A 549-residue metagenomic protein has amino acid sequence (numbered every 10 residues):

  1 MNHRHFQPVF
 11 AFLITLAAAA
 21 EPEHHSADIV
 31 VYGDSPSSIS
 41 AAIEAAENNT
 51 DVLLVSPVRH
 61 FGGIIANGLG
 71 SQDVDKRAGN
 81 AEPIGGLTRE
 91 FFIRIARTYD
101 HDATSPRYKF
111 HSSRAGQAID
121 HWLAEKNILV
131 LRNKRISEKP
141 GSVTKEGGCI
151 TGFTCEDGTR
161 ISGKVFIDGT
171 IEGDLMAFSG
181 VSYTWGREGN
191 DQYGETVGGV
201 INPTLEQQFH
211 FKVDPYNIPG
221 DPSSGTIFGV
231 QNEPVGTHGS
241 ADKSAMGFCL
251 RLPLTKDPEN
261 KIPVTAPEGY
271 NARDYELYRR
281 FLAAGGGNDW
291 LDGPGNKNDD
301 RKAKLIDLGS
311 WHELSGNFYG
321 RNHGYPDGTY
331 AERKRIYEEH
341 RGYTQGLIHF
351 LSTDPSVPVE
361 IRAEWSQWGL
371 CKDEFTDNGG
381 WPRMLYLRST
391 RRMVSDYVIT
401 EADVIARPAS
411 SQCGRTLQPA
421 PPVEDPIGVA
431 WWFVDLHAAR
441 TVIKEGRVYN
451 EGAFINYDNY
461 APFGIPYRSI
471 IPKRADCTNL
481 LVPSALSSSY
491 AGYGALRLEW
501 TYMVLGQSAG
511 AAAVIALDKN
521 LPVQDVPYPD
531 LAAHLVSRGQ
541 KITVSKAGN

Functional and structural regions predicted by a protein language model:
Q7-A17: Bacterial N-terminal signal peptides
L16-H24: Bacterial Sec-dependent signal peptides at the C-terminal "C-region" and cleavage site
H24-S35: Beta1/beta-strand and adjacent pyrophosphate-binding region of the FAD-binding site in flavoprotein oxidoreductases
S38: N-terminal Rossmann-fold NAD(P) dinucleotide-binding loop
A45: Aromatic pocket-lining residues of Rossmann-like dinucleotide-binding sites
T50-D51, S56-S142, T184, Q192-G194 (+1 more regions): Conserved N-terminal/central alpha/beta ligand/cofactor-binding core
P140-R160: Conserved beta-strand-loop-beta-strand element in the redox core of flavoprotein oxidoreductases
T159-V165, G169-N549: Flavin (FAD/FMN)-binding glycine-rich loop and adjacent Rossmann-like elements that form
